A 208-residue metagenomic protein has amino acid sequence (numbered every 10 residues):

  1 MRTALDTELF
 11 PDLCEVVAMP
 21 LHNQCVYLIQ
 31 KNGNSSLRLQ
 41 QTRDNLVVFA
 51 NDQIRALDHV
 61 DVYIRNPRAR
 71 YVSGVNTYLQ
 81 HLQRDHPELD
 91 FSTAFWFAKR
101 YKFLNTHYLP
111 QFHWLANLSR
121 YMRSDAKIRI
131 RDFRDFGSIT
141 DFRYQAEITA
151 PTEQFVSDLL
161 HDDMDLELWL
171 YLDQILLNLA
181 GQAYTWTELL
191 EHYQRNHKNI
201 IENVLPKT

Functional and structural regions predicted by a protein language model:
M1-Y63, P67, V204-K207: PAPS-dependent sulfotransferase catalytic core
T3, R120, D141-Y144, N199-N203: Intrinsically disordered, low-complexity segments used for protein-protein interactions
E15-V17, V47-I64, R68-D163, E167-Y171 (+3 more regions): PAPS-dependent sulfotransferase catalytic domain
K31, K99-K102, K127, K198 (+1 more regions): Context-gated lysine
G181, Q194-T208: Long, low-complexity C-terminal extensions of enzymes
